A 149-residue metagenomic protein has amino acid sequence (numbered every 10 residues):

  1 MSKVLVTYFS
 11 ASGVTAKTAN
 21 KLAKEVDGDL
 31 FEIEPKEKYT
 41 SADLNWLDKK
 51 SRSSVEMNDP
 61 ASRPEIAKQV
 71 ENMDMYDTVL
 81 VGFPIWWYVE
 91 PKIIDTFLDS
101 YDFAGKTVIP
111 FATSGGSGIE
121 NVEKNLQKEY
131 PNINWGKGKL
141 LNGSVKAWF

Functional and structural regions predicted by a protein language model:
M1-T78, Y88-E90, D99, K146: N-terminal beta1-alpha1-beta2 submodule of the flavodoxin-like/Rossmannoid cofactor-binding fold
K17, K92-T96, E120-K124: Generic recognition of short, well-ordered alpha-helical segments
D29, A104, I133-G136: Secondary-structure boundary/capping positions in well-ordered alpha/beta enzyme cores
M73, D99-K106, Y130: Short, conserved loop/helix-junction motifs that constitute active-site signature segments in enzyme catalytic cores
F83-P84: Glycine-rich, N-terminal phosphate-binding loop of Rossmann-like dinucleotide-binding domains
I109-V145: Short, glycine-/small-residue-rich phosphate/pyrophosphate-handling segment
F149: Catalytic active-site module of serine/aspartate enzymes centered on a nucleophile-bearing elbow/loop
